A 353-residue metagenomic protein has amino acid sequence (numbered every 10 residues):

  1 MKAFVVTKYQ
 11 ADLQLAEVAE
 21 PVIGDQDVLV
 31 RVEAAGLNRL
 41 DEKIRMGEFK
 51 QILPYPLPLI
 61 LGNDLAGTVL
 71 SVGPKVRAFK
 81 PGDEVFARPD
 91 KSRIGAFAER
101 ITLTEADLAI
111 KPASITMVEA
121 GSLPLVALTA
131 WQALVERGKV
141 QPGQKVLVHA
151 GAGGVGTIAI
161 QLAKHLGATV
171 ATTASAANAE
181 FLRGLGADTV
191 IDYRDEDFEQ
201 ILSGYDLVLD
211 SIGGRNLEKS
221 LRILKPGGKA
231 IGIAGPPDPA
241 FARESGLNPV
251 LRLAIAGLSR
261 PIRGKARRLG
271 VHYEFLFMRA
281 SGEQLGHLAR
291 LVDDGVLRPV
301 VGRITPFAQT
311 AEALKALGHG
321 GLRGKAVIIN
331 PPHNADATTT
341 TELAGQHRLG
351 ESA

Functional and structural regions predicted by a protein language model:
A19-L37, F49-I94: Glycine-rich beta-strand-centered segment in the early N-terminal region that forms part of a ligand/cofactor-binding
P54, A78, A87-A150: NAD(P)H dinucleotide-binding glycine-rich loop of Rossmann-like/cofactor-binding domains, especially the beta1-alpha1
P74-K75, V170-F181, G214-N216, D238-P239: Short glycine/proline-centered loop/turn elements that form peptide/ligand docking sites
F86, I191, V208-L209, I231: N-terminal Rossmann-like NAD(P) cofactor-binding module of classical short-chain dehydrogenase/reductase
L123-D195: Mid-domain Rossmann-like dinucleotide-binding core that forms the NAD(H)/NADP(H) cofactor-binding site
Q200-L207: A short acidic, Gly/Pro-enriched loop at the edge of an enzyme's catalytic core that lines a small-molecule cofactor
N216-D294, N330-A353: Glycine-rich phosphate-binding loop and adjacent beta-alpha segment of Rossmann(oid) nucleotide-cofactor-binding
